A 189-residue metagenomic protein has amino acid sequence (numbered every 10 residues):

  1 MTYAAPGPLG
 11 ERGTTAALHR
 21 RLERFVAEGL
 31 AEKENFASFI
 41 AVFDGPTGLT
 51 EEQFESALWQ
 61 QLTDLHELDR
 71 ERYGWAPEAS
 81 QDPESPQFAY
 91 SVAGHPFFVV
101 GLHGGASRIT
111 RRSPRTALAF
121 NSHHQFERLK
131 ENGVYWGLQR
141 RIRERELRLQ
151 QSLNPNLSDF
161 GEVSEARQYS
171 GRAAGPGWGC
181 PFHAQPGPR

Functional and structural regions predicted by a protein language model:
T2-E84: Long acidic/polar interaction regions in large eukaryotic complex-forming proteins
F39, F97, T116: Residue-level detector of short, conserved catalytic/binding motifs and their immediate flanks
Q81-L102: Amphipathic, interaction-prone secondary-structure segments
V92, V100-R189: Acidic, proline/glycine-rich low-complexity IDRs
